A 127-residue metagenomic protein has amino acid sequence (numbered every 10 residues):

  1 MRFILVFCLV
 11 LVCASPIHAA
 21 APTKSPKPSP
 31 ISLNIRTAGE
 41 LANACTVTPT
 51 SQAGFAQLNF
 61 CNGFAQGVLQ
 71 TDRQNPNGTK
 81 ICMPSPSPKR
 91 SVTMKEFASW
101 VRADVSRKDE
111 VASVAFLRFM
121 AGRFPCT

Functional and structural regions predicted by a protein language model:
I4-A14: Bacterial N-terminal signal peptides
S15-A21: Sec/Tat signal peptide C-region and signal peptidase I cleavage site
T23-K27: N-terminal propeptides/low-complexity segments immediately following signal peptides in secreted or periplasmic proteins
P28-T93: Short N-proximal segments of mature Sec-exported proteins
Q70-T127: Compact alpha-helical subdomains of small soluble proteins
